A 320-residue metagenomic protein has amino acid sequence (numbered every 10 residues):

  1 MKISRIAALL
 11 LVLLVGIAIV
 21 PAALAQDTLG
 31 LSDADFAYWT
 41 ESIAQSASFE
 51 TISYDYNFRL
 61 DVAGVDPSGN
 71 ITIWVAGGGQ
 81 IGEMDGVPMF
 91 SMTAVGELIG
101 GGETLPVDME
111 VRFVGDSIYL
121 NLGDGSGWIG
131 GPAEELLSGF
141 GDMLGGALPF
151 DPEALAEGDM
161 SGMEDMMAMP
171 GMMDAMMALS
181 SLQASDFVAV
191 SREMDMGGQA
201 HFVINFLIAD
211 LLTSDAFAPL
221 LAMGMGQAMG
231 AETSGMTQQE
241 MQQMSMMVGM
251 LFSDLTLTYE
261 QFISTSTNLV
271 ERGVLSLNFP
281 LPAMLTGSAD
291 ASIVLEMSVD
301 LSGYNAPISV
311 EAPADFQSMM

Functional and structural regions predicted by a protein language model:
M1-L10: Bacterial N-terminal signal peptides that target proteins for export
L9-A18: Bacterial N-terminal signal peptides
L24-M320: Subset-of-secretome marker
